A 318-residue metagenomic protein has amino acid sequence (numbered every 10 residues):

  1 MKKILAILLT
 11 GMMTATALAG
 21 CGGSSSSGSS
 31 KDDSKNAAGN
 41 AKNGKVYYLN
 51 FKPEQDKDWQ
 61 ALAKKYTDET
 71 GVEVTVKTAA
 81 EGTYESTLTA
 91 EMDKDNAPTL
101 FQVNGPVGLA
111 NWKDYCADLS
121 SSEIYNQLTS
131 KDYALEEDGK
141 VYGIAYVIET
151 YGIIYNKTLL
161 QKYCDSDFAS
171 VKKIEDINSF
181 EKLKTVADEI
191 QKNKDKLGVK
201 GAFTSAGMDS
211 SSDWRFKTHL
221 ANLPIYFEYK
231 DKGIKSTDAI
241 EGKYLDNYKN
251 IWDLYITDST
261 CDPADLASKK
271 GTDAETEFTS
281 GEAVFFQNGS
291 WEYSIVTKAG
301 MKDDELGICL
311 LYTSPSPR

Functional and structural regions predicted by a protein language model:
I4-L9, A19-G108, I124, S166-D167: Conserved N-terminal structural module of periplasmic/extracytoplasmic solute-binding proteins
A79-T87, N178-K182, L266-T279: Short helix-initiation/N-cap motifs at beta->coil->alpha
T99-Q102, V284-N288: Paired acidic/hydrophobic, glycine-rich loop segments that form the ligand-binding mouth/hinge of periplasmic-binding
N104-Q161, R215, I308-L311: Hinge/lid segment of periplasmic solute-binding proteins
V107-N111, S290-D303: A ligand-binding cleft/hinge motif common to bilobed small-molecule-binding domains
Y142-Y146, Y151, E181-T237, A283: Extracytoplasmic/periplasmic solute-binding protein
A187-D188, K232-S268, T297: Glycine-centered hinge/linker elements that transmit conformational signals in sensory and ligand-binding systems
Y312-P317: Conserved small/polar residues in nucleotide/adenosyl-binding loops
